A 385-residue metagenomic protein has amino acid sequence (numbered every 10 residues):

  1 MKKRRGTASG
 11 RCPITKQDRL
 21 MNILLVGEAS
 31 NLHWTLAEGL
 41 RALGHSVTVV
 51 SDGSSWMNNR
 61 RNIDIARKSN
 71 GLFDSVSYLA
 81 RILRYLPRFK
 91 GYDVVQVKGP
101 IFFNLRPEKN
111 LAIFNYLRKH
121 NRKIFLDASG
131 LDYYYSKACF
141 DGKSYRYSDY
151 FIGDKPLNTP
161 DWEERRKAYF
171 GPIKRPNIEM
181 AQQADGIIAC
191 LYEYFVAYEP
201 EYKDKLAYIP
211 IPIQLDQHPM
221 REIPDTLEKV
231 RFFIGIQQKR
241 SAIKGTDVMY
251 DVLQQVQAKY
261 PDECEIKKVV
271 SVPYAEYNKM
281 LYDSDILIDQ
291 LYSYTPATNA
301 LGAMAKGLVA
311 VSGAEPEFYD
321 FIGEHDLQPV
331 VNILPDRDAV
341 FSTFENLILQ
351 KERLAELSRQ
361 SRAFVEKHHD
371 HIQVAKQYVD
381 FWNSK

Functional and structural regions predicted by a protein language model:
R61, I65-A66, L126-F170, K239 (+2 more regions): Acceptor-binding helix/loop patch of EC 2.4 sugar-transfer enzymes, predominantly nucleotide-sugar-dependent
L83, F89-K90, I113-K119, D149-G186: Membrane-proximal helix-turn-helix segments that form the acceptor-binding/catalytic region of lipid-linked
Y135-S136, R165-L206, D251: A short, active-site helix/loop in glycosyltransferases that binds the activated sugar's phosphate group
A207-K244, Y250: Conserved donor-binding/catalytic core segment of Leloir-type glycosyltransferases
Y282-T295, L308: Acidic donor-binding loop of glycosyltransferase active sites
V309-P316: Short hydrophobic beta-strand element within catalytic cores of glycosyltransferases and related nucleotide-activated
Y319-T343: Change "using UDP/GDP/dTDP sugars" to "using nucleotide sugars
E352-N383: A charged, aromatic-enriched C-terminal amphipathic alpha-helix characteristic of glycosyltransferases across folds
